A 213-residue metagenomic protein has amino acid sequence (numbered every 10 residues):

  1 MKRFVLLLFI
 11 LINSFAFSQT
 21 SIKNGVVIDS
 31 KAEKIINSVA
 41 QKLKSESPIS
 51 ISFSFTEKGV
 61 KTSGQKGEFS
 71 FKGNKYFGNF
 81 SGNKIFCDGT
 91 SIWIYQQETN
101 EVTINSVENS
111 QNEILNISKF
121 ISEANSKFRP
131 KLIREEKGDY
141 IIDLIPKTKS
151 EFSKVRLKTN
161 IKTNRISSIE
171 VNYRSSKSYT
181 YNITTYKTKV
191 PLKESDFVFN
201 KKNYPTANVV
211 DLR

Functional and structural regions predicted by a protein language model:
M1-F4, Q19: Positively charged n-region of N-terminal signal peptides that target proteins for export
F4-N13: Sec-dependent N-terminal signal peptides
A16-K61, N74, N203, N208-R213: N-terminal leader/targeting segments and the immediate start of mature chains
S18, K137-P205, V210-R213: Gly/Pro-enriched, hydrophobic low-complexity segments that function as extracytoplasmic propeptides/linkers
S50-S52, W93, D143, N182: Soluble periplasmic/extracytoplasmic beta-strand elements of cell-envelope proteins
S54-K58, N79, Y95-Q97, I145-K147 (+1 more regions): A generic structural motif
G67-I114, R174-Y179: An acidic-aromatic
N109-K137: Flexible, surface-exposed loop/linker segments and immediately adjacent secondary-structure boundaries
